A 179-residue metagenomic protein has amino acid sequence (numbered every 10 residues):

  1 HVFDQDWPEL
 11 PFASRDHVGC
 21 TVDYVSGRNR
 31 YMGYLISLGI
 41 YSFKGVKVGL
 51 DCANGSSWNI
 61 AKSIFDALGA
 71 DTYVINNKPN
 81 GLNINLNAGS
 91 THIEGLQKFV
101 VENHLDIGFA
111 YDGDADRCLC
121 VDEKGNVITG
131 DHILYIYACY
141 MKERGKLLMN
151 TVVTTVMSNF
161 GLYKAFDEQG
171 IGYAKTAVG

Functional and structural regions predicted by a protein language model:
H1-V101: Gly/Ser/Thr-enriched, mixed-charge loops and adjacent short helices that form phosphate/oxyanion-binding elements
V2-M32, S37, E123-G179: Proline/glycine-rich low-complexity loops and linkers
L35, D51, I93-Q97, F109 (+3 more regions): Buried hydrophobic positions in well-ordered alpha/beta secondary-structure cores of metabolic enzymes
K47, G108, T151: Hydrophobic "anchor" residues on beta-strands that sit immediately upstream of conserved functional sites
N54-W58, A115-D116, S158-F160: Gly/Ser/Thr-rich loops at beta-strand to alpha-helix junctions that form or flank small-molecule/cofactor-binding
N59-S63, L86-A88, C118-E123, L162-E168: Short acidic, glycine/serine/threonine-rich loops at helix termini
P79-N83, R117, Y135-I136, F160: Short gly/pro/ser/thr-enriched loop/turn and capping motifs at secondary-structure boundaries
V100-D122, N126-V127, I171-K175: Glycine-rich phosphate-binding loop
